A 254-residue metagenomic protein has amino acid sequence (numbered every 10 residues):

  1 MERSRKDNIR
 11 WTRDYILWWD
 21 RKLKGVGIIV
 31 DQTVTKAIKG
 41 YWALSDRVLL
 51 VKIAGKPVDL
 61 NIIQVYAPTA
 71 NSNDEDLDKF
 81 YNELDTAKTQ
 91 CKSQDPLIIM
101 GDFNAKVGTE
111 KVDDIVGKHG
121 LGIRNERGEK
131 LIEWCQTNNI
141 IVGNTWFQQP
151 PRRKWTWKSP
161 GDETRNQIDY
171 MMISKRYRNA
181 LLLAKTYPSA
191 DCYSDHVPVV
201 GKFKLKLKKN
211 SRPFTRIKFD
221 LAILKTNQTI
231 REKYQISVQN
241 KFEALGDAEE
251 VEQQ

Functional and structural regions predicted by a protein language model:
M1-Q254: A shared catalytic/ligand-binding motif for oxyanion handling
